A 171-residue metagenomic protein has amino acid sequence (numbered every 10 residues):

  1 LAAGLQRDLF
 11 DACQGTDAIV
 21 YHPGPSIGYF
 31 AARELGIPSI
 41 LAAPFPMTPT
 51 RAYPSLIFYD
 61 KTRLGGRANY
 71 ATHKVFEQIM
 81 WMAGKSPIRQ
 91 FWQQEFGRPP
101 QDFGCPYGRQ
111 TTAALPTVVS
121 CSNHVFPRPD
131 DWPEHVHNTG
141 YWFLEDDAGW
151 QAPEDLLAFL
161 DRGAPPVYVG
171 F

Functional and structural regions predicted by a protein language model:
L1-P166, F171: Nucleotide-sugar-dependent glycosyltransferase catalytic domains
